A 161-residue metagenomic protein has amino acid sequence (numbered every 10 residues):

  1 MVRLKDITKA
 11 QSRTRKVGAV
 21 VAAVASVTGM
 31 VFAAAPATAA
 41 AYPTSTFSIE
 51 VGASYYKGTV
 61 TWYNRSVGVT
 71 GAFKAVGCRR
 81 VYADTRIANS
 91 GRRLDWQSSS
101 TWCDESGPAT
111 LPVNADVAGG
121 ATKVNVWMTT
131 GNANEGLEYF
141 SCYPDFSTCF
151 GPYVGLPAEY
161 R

Functional and structural regions predicted by a protein language model:
M1-T59: N-terminal prepro-regions of secreted/extracellular proteins
A39-R161: Post-signal peptide N-terminal regions of Sec-secreted extracellular proteins
